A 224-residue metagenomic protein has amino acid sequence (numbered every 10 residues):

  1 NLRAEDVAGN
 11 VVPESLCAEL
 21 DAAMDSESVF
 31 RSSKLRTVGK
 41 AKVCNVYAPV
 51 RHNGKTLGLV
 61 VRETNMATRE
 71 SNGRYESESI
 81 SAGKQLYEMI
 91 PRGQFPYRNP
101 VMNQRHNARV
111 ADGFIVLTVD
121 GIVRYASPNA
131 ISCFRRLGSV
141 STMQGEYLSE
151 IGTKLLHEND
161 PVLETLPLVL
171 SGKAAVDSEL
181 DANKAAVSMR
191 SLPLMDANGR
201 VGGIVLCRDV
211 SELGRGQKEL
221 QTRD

Functional and structural regions predicted by a protein language model:
N1-A18, G83, V110-K173: PAS-family sensory domains
N1-N53, N65: Regulatory input/activation interfaces that engage signals or partners
A23-F30, L86-V101, L156, S171-K173: Short, positively charged
S33-G58, I151-E212: PAS-family sensory/regulatory modules and their coupling/dimerization elements
K42-C44, A108-A111, V119-D120, V187-S188: Short, small/polar residue-rich loop motifs at catalytic or cofactor-binding pockets
G54-L57, V61, A130, S139-V140: Short, compositionally biased low-complexity segments
R62-P100, P193-D224: Sensory coupling linkers of modular signal transduction proteins
N103-N107: PAS-family sensory domains
